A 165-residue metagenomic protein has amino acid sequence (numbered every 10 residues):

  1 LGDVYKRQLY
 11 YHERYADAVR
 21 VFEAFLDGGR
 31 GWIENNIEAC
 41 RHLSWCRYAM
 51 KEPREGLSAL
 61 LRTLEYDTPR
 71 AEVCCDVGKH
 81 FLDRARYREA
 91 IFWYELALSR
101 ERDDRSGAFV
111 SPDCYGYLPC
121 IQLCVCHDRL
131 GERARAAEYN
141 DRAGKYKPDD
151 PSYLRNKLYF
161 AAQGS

Functional and structural regions predicted by a protein language model:
L1-Y5: Short, small-residue-biased leader/transition segments that mark boundaries at the very start of proteins
Y15-A16, P53, Y87, R133: TPR-repeat structural position
E34-E38, E72, D113, L118 (+1 more regions): Start-of-helix register in tetratricopeptide repeats
H42, D76-K79, Q122, N156: "A position-specific structural signal for the A-helix of alpha-solenoid helical repeats
